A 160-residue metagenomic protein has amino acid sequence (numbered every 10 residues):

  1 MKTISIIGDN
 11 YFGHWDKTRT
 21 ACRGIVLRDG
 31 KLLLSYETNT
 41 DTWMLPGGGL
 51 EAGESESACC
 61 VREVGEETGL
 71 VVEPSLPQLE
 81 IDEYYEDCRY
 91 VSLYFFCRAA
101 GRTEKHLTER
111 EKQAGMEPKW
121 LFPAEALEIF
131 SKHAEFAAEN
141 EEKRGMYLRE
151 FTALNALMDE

Functional and structural regions predicted by a protein language model:
M1-R23: Acidic, metal-coordinating catalytic segment for phosphate/diphosphate chemistry, firing primarily on the Nudix
H14-T18, D87-R89, R110-G115: A generic structural micro-feature
T20-C22, G30, V91-L93, M116: Change "...and in nucleic-acid phosphodiester-cleaving endonucleases..." to "...and in nucleic-acid processing enzymes
V26-D29, C97-A99: Active-site beta-strand termini and strand-to-loop segments that position acidic
L27-E66: Conserved Nudix-box catalytic region and its N-terminal flanking loop in Nudix hydrolases and closely related
D41, K112-E160: Nudix hydrolase/Nudix homology domain
V71-E80: A short coil-to-beta-strand element that immediately follows conserved catalytic motifs
E83-H106, K119, P123-A124: Active-site-adjacent beta-strand/loop module that shapes the phosphate/pyrophosphate-binding cleft
